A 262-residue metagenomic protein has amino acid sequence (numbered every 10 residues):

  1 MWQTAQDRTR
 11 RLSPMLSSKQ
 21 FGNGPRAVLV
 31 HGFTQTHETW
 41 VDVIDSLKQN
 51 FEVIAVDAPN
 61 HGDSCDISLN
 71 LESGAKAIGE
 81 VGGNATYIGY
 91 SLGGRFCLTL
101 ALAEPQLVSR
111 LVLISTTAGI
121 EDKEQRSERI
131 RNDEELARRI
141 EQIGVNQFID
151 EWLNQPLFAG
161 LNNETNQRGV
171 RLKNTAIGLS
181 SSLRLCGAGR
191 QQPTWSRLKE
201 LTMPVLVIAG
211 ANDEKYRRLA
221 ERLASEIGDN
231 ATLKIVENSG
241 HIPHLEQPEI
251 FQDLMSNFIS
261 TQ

Functional and structural regions predicted by a protein language model:
M1-A27, K48-F51, G82, A188 (+1 more regions): Alpha/beta-hydrolase fold catalytic core
L16-D63: Conserved HGGG/HGGXW glycine-rich cap/lid loop of the alpha/beta-hydrolase fold
E72-T86: Conserved acidic catalytic loop of the alpha/beta-hydrolase fold
G89-G93, C97: Gly/Ala-rich beta-loop-alpha elbow adjacent to hydrolase catalytic centers
L102-A103, S109-E141: Flexible "cap/lid" loop of the alpha/beta hydrolase fold
E124, R139-R197: Conserved alpha/beta-hydrolase catalytic His-Asp/Glu region
A176-S225: Conserved serine/cysteine hydrolase catalytic core
S239-P248, Q252: Catalytic histidine-centered segment of alpha/beta-hydrolase-like enzymes
